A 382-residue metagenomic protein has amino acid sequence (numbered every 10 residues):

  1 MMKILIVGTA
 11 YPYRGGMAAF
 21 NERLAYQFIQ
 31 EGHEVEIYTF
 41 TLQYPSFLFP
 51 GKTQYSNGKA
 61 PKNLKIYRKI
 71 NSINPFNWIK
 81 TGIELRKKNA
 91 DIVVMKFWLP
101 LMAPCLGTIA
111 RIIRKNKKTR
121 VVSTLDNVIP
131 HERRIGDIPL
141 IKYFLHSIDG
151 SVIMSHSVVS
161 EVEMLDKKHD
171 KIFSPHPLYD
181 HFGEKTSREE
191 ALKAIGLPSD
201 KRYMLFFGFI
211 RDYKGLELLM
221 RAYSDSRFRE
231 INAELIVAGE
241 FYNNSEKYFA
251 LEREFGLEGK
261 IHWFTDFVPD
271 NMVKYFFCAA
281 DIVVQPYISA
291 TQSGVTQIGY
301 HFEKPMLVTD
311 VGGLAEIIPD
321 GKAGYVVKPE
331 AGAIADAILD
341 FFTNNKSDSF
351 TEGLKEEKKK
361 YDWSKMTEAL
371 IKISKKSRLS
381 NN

Functional and structural regions predicted by a protein language model:
A10-R14, Y26-K88, V158, E163 (+1 more regions): N-terminal strand-loop element at the rim of the active site of nucleotide-sugar-dependent glycosyltransferases
T41-Y44, F207, E234-F249, D266: Glycosyltransferase donor-sugar binding loop
H146-T186: Donor nucleotide-sugar binding/catalytic pocket of nucleotide-sugar-dependent glycosyltransferases
P198-K214, M220-Y223, L235-I236: Conserved donor-binding/catalytic core segment of Leloir-type glycosyltransferases
E246-N271: Nucleotide-activated donor-binding/catalytic signature segment of Leloir-type glycosyltransferases, i.e., the conserved
Y275-T291, K304: Acidic donor-binding loop of glycosyltransferase active sites
I282, G299, P305-V308, I318: Short hydrophobic beta-strand element within catalytic cores of glycosyltransferases and related nucleotide-activated
D320-G332, D340-K346: Conserved acidic donor-binding segment of nucleotide-sugar-dependent glycosyltransferases
